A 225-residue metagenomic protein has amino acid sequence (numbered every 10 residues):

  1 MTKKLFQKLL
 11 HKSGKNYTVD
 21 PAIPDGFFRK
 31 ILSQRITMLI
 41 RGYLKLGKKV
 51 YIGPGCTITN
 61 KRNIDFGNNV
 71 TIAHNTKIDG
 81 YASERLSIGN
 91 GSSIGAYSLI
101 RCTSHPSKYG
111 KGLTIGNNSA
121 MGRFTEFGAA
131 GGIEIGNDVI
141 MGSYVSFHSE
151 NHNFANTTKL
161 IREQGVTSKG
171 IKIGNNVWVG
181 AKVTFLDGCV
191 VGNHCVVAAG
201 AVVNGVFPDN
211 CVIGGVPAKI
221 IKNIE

Functional and structural regions predicted by a protein language model:
M1-K49, G91, D138, Y144-V145 (+8 more regions): Terminal amphipathic alpha-helical/low-complexity segments used for targeting or macromolecular assembly
M1-Y17, T59-K61, N68-G80: N-terminal capping/interface segment
K45, Y51, N60, I72 (+3 more regions): Extended beta-solenoid/beta-helix repeat architectures
P54: Active-site flanking loop/helix segments enriched in acidic
T57, K61-D65, I72-D187, I224-E225: Flexible, glycine/small-residue-enriched loop-and-beta-strand segment within the central core of proteins
P208-D209, G214-P217: Acidic, glycine-centered active-site loop in nucleotide-sugar glycosyltransferases
